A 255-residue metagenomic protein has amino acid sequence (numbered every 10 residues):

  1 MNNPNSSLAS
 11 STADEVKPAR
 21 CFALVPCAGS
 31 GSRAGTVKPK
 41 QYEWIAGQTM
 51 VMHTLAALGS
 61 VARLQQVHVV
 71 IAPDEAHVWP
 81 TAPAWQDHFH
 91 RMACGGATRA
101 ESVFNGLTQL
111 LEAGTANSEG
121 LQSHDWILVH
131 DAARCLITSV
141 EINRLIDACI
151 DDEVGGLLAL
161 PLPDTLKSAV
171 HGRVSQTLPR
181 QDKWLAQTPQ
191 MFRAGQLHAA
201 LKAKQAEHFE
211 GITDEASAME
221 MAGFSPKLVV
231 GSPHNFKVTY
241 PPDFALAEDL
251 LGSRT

Functional and structural regions predicted by a protein language model:
N2, N235-T255: Hydrophobic helical membrane-anchoring modules
N2-N3, A13-V78: N-terminal glycine-rich phosphate-binding loop and ensuing alpha1 helix
N3-P18, E112-S123: Intrinsically disordered, low-complexity terminal tails and inter-domain linkers enriched for S/T/G/P/D/E
V25, V51, G106, H130-D131 (+3 more regions): Residue-level signal for inorganic ion chemistry
P83-H124: Short phosphate-binding loop-to-helix
R99, A132-L136: Acidic metal-phosphate-binding loop of nucleotide-sugar-dependent transferases
I127: Short aromatic/hydrophobic "clamp" motif used to bind/position activated sugar donors
L136-V229, T255: Conserved core of the sugar-phosphate nucleotidyltransferase
